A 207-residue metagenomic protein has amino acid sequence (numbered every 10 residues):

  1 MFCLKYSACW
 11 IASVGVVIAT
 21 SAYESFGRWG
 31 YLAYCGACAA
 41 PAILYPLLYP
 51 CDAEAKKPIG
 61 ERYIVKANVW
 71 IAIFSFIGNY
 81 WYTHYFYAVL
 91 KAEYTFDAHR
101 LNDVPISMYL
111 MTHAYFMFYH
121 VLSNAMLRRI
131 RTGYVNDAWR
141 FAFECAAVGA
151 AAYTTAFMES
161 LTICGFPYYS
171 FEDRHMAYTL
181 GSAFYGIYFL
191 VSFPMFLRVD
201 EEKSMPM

Functional and structural regions predicted by a protein language model:
M1-M207: Aromatic-rich, lipid-facing transmembrane alpha helices and their immediate juxtamembrane interface loops in integral
